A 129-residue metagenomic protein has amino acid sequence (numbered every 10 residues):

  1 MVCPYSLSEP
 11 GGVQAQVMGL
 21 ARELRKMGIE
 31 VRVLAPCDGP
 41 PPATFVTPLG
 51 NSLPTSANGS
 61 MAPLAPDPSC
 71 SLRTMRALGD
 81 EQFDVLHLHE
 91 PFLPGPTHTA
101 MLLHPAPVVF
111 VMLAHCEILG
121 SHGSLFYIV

Functional and structural regions predicted by a protein language model:
C3-P10, M18-A77: N-terminal strand-loop element at the rim of the active site of nucleotide-sugar-dependent glycosyltransferases
E9, P41, P96, I118-L119: Glycine/Thr-rich phosphate-binding loops of Rossmann-like dinucleotide-binding domains
A15: A conserved mid-protein helix/loop that constitutes part of the nucleotide-sugar donor-binding site
A57-L72, T99-L103, G120-V129: Alpha-helical membrane-targeting segments
R76-G95, V109: Short N-terminal targeting/anchoring amphipathic segment
V85-H87, A100-E117: Active-site proximal beta-strand in glycosyltransferases
F92-G95, V109-S124: A short, histidine- and acid-enriched strand-loop-helix "catalytic/donor-clamping" loop that lines the nucleotide-sugar
